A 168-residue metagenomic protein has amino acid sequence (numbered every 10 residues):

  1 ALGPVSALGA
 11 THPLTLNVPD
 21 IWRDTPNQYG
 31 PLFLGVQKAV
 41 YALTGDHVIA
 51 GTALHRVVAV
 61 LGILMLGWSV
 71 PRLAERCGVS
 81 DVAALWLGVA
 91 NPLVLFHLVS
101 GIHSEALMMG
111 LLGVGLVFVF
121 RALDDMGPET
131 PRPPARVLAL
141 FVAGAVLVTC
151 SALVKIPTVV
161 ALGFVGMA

Functional and structural regions predicted by a protein language model:
A1-V57: Intramembrane catalytic core of multi-pass membrane enzymes that act on lipidic substrates
Q37, Y41, G45, P71-E75 (+2 more regions): Membrane-water interface at transmembrane helix exits
D46-V58, S80, A84, R136 (+1 more regions): Membrane-interface starts of transmembrane alpha-helices
A53-C77, M109-G110, V114: Transmembrane-helix motifs of polytopic, lipid-linked glycan transferases
V57-L61, L85-V119, L123: Multi-pass, polyprenyl lipid-linked donor-dependent membrane glycosyltransferases
V70-P92, L123-T130: Transmembrane-helix signature of polytopic, membrane-embedded enzymes that assemble or transfer cell-envelope glycans
G78, E105, L112-L140: Membrane-interface transmembrane helices that cradle and orient dolichyl/undecaprenyl
L95-H97, F118, P134-G166: Membrane-interface alpha helices of multi-pass inner-membrane proteins
